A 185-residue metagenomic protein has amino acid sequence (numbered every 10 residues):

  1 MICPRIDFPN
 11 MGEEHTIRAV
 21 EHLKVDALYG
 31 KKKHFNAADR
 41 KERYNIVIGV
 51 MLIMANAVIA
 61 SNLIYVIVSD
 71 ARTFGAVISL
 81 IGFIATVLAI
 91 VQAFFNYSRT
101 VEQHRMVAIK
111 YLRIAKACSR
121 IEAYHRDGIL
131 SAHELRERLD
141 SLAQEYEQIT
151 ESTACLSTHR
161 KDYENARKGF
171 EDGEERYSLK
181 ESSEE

Functional and structural regions predicted by a protein language model:
I2-M51, F74, V91, F95-E185: Conserved non-transmembrane functional hotspots
G49-L52, N56-I59, G82: Seven-transmembrane alpha-helical bundle of G-protein-coupled receptors
A55-D70: Juxtamembrane "helix exit" motif at the C-terminal ends of alpha-helical transmembrane segments in multi-pass membrane
A57, V87-I90: Hydrophobic residues within the alpha-helical transmembrane core of Major Facilitator Superfamily
D70-I84: Hydrophobic alpha-helical transmembrane segments
